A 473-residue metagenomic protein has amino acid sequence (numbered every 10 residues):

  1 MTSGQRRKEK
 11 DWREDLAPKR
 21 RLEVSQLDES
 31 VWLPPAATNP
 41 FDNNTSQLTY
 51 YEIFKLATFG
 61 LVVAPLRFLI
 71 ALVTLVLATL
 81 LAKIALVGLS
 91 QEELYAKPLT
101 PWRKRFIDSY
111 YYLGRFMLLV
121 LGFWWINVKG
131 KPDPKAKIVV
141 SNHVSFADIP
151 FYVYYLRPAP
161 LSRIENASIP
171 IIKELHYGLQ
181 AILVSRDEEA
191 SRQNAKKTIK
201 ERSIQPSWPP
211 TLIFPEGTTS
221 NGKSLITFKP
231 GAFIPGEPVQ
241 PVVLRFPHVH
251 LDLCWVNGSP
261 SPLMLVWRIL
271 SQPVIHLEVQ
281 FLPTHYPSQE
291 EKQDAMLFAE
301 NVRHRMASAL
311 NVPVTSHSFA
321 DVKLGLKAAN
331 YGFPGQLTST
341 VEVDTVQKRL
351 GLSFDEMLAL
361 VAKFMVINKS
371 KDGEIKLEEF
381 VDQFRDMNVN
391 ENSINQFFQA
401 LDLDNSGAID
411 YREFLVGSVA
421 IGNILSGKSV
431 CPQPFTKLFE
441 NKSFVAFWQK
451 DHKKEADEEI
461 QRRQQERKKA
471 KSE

Functional and structural regions predicted by a protein language model:
M1-Y51, K323, P432: Extended, low-complexity, polar regulatory segments
D42-A78: Membrane-interface recognition of transmembrane alpha-helix starts, especially the cytoplasmic loop-to-helix transition
T79-L113, L119-L121, K131-E189: Catalytic core of membrane glycerolipid acyltransferases/transacylases, capturing the structured, soluble-facing
W124-N127, K135-A136, V144-D148, I169 (+9 more regions): Eukaryotic intrinsically disordered and solvent-exposed regulatory patches
P170-G178, Q205-P210, G217-E300, S308-P334: A cross-family acyltransferase "interaction/gating" segment
L183-R186, L282-S288, S353, S370: Polar-ligand-bearing catalytic/cofactor-coordination segments of membrane-embedded or membrane-tethered inner-membrane
S339-M365, V381-A408, S418-R462: EF-hand-based Ca2+ sensing modules
G373-I375, G407-I409: Glycine-aliphatic tripeptides that mark coil-to-beta-strand junctions in extracellular and membrane proteins
